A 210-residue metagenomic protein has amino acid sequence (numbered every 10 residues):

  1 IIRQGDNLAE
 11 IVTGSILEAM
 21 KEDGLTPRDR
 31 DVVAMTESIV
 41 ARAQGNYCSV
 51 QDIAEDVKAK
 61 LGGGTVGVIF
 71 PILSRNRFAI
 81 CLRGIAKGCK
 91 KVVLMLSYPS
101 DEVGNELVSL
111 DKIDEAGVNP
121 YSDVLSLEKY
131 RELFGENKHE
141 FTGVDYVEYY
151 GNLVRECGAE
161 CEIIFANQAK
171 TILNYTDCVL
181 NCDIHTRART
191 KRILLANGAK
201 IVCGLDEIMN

Functional and structural regions predicted by a protein language model:
I1-N210: N-terminal and secondary-structure boundary signal
